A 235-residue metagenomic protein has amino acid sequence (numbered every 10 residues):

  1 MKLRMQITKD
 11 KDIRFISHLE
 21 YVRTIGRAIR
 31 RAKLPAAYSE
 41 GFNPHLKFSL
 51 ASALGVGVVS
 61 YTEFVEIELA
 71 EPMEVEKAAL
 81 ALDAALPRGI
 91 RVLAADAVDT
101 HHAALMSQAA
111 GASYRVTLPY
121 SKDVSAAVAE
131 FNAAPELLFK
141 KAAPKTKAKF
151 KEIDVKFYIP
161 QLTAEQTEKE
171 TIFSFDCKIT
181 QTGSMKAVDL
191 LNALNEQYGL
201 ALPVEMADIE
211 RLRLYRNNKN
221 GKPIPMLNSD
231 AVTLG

Functional and structural regions predicted by a protein language model:
M1-I7, I13, E20: Hydrophobic, proline/glycine-rich low-complexity stretches
I7, I67-M73, V116-K122, F175-Q181: Short beta-strand-to-loop capping motifs
I13-Y38: N-terminal ordered "arm"
F15-L19, P72, E76-K77, Q181-M185: Ordered, soluble secondary-structure elements with a strong preference for glycine-centered loop motifs and nearby
Y38-L69, D99: Short, charge-patterned binding micro-sites
Y61-R115: Ordered, amphipathic secondary-structure segments that act as subunit-interaction surfaces in large macromolecular
K77-L86, S125-P135, L190-L191: Short amphipathic alpha-helices in soluble, non-transmembrane regions that often serve as interface/regulatory elements
E136-G235: Core RNA-modification/binding signature centered on pseudouridine synthases
